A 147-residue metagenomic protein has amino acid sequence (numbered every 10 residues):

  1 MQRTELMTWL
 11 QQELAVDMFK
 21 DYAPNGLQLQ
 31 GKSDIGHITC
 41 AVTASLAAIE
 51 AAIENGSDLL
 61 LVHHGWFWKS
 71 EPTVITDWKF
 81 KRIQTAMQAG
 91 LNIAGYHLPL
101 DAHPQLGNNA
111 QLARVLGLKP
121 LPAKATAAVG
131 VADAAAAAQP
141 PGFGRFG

Functional and structural regions predicted by a protein language model:
M1-G147: Hydrophobic structural segments
